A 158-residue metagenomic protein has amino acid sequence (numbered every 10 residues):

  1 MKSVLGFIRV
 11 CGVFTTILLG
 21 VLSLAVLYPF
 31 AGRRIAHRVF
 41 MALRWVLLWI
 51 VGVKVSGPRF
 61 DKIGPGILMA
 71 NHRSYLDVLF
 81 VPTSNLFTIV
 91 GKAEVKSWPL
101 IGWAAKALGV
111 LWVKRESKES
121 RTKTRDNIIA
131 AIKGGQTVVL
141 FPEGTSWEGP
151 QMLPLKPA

Functional and structural regions predicted by a protein language model:
M1-S56, W103-L108: A transmembrane-helix-recognition feature enriched in membrane-embedded lipid enzymes and envelope glyco-/phospholipid
W49-A158: Soluble catalytic domains of membrane acyltransferases
